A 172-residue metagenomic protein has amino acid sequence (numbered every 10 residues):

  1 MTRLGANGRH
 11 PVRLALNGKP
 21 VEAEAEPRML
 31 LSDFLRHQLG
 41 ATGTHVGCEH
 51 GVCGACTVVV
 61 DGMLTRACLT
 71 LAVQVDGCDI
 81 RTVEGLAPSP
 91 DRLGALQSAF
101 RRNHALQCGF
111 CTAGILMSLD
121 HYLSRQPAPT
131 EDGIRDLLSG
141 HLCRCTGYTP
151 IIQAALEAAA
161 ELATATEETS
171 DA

Functional and structural regions predicted by a protein language model:
M1-A172: Signature of N-terminal electron-transfer/Fe-S-associated modules in redox systems
